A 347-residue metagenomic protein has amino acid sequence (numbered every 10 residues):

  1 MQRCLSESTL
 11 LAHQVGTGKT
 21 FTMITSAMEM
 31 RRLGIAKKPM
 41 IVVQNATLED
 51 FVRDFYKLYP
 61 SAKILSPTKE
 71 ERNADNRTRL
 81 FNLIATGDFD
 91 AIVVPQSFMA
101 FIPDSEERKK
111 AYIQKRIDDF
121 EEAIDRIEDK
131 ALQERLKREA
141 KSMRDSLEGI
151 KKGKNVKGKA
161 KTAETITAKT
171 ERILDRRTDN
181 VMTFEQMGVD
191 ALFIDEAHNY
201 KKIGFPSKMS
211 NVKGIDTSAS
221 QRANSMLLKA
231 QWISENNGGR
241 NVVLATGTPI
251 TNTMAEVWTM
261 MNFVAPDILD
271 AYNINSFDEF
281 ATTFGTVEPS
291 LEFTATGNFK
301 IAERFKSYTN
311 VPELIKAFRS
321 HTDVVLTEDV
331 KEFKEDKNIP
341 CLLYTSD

Functional and structural regions predicted by a protein language model:
Q2-S6: Phosphate-binding P-loop
E7-S26: Walker A/P-loop
S26-F51, G239: Conserved SF1/SF2 helicase motif Ia
L48-E71, D267: Conserved helix-turn-beta segment of the N-terminal RecA-like "Helicase ATP-binding" lobe in SF1/SF2 helicases
P67-D75, S97-F98: Conserved helicase motor
R77-K154, K161-A191, R222-N252, F263-D347: Inter-lobe coupling linker of SF2 helicases/translocases
P103, N199-N211: Conserved ATPase-coupling elements of RecA-like P-loop NTPase cores
D195-E196: Walker B catalytic acidic pair
